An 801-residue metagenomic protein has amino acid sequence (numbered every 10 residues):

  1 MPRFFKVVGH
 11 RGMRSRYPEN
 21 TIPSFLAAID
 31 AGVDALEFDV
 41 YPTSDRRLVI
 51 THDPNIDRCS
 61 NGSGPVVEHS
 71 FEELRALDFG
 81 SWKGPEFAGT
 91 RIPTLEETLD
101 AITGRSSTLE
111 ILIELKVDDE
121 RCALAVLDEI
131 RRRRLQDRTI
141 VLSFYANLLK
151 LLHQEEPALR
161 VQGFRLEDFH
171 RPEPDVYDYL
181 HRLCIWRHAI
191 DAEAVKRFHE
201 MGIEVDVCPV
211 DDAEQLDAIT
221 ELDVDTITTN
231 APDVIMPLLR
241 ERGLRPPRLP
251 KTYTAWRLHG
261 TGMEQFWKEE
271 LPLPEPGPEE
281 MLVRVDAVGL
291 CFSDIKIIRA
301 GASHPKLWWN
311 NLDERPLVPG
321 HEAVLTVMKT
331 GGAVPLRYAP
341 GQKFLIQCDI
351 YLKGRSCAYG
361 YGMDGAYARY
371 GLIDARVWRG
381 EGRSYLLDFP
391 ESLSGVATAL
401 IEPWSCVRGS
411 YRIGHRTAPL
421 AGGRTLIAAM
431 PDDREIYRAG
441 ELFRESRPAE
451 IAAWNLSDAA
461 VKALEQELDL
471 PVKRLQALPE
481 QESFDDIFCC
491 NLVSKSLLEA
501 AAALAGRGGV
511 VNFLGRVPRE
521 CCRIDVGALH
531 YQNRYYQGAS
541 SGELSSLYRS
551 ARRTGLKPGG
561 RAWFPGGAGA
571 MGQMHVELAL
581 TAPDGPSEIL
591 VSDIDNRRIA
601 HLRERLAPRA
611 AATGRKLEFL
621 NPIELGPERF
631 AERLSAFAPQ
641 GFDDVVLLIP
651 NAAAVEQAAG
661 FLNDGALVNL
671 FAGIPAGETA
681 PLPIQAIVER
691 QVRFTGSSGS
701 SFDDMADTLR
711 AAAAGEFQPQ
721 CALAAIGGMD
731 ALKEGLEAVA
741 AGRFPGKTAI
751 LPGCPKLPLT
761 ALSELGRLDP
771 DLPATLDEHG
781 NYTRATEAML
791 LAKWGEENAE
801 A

Functional and structural regions predicted by a protein language model:
H10, A28, D39, L74 (+7 more regions): Conserved, mostly hydrophobic/aromatic
H52-G163, Y179-H181, I185, H199-M201: Metal-dependent phosphodiesterase/phospholipase catalytic core, i.e., the His/Asp/Glu-rich active-site region
A88, Q162-P247: C-terminal active-site rim and adjoining tail of enzyme catalytic domains
R248-K251, L475-E482, F488-N491, K495-A503 (+6 more regions): C-terminal hydrophobic helical "lid"/dimerization subdomain of Rossmann-like NAD(P)H-dependent oxidoreductases
P272-V288, S303-I350, D364-G365, P390: Glycine-rich beta-strand-centered segment in the early N-terminal region that forms part of a ligand/cofactor-binding
W309, C348-T425, Q537-A539, S550: NAD(P)H dinucleotide-binding glycine-rich loop of Rossmann-like/cofactor-binding domains, especially the beta1-alpha1
V377, T398-S446, E543-A562, G567-A568 (+1 more regions): Short internal alpha-helix immediately C-terminal to a glycine-rich phosphate-binding loop in Rossmann-like
E499, L514-R534, A672-Q691: Rossmann-fold NAD(P)-binding glycine/threonine-rich loop
